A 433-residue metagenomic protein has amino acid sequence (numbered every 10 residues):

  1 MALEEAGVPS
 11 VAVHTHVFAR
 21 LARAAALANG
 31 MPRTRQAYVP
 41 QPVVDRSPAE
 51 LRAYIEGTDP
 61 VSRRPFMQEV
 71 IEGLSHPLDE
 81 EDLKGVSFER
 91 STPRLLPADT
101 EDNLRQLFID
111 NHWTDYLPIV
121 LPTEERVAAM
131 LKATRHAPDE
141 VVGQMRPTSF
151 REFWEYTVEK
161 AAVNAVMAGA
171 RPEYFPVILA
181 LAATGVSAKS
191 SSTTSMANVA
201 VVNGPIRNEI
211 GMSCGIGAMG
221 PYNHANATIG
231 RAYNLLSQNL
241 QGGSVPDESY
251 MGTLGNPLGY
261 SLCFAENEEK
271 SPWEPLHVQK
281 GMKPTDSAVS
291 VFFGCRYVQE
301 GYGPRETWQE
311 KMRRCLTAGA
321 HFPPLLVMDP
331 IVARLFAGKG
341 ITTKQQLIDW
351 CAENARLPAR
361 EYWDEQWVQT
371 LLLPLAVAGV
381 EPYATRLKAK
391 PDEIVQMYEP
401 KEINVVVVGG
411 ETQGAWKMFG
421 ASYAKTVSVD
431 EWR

Functional and structural regions predicted by a protein language model:
M1-A25, R33-P40: Short, acidic/small-residue loops that bind anionic groups at enzyme active sites
M1-L3, V70, T123, R171: Buried hydrophobic positions in well-ordered alpha/beta secondary-structure cores of metabolic enzymes
T15-F18, Q41-V44, P205, I331: Short, ordered loop/turn segments at secondary-structure junctions
R23, Y38, V61, P122-E124: Domain-level signature for proteins that mediate thiol-based redox and metal-cofactor handling
G30-E80: C-terminal binding/interaction regions
E80-V86: TOPRIM fold recognition
S87-R433: Non-transmembrane, aqueous-exposed alpha-helical and coiled segments at domain scale
